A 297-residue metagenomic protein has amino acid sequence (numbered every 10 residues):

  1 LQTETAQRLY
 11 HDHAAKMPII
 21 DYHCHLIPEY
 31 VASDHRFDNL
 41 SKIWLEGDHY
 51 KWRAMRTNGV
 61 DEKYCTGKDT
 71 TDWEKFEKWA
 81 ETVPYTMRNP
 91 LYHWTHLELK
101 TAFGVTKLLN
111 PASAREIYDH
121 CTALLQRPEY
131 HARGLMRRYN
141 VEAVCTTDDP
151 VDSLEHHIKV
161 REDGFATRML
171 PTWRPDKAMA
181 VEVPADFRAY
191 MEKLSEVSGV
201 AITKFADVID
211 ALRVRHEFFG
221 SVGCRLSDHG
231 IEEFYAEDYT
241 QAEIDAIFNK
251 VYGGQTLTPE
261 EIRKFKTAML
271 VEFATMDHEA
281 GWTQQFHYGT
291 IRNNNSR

Functional and structural regions predicted by a protein language model:
L1-A280: Metal-cofactor-binding active-site regions of metalloenzymes
Q284-F286: C-terminal amphipathic alpha-helical interaction region
G289, N293-R297: Active-site-proximal binding-pocket segments
